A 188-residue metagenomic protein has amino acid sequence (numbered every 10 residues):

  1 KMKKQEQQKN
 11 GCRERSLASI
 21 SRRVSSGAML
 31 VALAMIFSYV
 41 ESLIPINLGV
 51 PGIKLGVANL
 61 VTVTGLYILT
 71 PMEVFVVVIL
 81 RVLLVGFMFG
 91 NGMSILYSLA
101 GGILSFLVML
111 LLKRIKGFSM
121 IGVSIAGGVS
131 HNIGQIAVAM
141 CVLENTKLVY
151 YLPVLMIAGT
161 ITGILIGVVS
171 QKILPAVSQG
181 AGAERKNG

Functional and structural regions predicted by a protein language model:
K3-K4, K9-T64: Hydrophobic transmembrane alpha-helices
K4, E14, G27-V31, I36 (+2 more regions): Short helix-perturbing small/polar motifs within transmembrane alpha-helices
V24-M29, L60, T64, P71 (+4 more regions): Hydrophobic alpha-helical transmembrane segments
V31-Y39, G86, G102, F106-L110 (+2 more regions): Transmembrane alpha-helical segments of multi-pass membrane transport proteins and ion-pumping complexes
S38-L55, V78-L110, M120, V142-K147 (+1 more regions): Interfacial aromatic-anchored transmembrane helix boundaries in multi-pass membrane proteins
P51, N91, I95-L96, R114-G188: Membrane-embedded alpha-helical hairpins and interfacial helices in multi-pass inner-membrane proteins
V57-P71, V108-K113: Generic transmembrane alpha-helix motif of multi-pass integral membrane proteins
